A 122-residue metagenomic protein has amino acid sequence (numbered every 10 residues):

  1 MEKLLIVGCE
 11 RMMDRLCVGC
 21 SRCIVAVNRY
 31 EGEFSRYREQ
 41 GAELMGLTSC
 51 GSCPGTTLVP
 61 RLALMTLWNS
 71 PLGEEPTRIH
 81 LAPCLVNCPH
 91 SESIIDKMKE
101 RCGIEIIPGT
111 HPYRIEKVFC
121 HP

Functional and structural regions predicted by a protein language model:
M1-N69, S93, I104-I106, T110-P122: Conserved mixed alpha/beta catalytic, RNA-binding, or beta-rich assembly cores of soluble enzyme, regulatory
L72-R114: Short, compact, well-ordered microdomains
